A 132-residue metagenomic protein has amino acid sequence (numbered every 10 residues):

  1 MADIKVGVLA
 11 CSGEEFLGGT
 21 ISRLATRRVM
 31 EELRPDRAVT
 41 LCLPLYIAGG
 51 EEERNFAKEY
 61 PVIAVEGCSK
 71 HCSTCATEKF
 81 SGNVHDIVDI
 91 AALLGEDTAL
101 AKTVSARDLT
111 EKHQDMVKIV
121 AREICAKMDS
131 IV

Functional and structural regions predicted by a protein language model:
M1-V132: Iron-sulfur-associated redox domains of electron-transfer enzymes in respiratory and anaerobic energy metabolism
